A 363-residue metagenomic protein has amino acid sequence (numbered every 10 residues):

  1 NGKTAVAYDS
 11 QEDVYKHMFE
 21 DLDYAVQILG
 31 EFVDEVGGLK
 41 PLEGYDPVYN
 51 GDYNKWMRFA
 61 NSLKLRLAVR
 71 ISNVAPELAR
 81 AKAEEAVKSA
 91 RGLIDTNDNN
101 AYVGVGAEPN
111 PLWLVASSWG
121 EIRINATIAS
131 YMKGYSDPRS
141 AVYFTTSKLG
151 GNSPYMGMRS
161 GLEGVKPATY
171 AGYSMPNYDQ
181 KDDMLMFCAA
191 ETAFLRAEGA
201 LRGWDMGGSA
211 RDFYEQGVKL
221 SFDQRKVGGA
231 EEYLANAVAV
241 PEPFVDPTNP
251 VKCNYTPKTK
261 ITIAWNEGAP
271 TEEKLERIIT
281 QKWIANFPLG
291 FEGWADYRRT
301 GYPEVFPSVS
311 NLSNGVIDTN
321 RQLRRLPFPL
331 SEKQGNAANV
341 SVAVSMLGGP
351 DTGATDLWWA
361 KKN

Functional and structural regions predicted by a protein language model:
N1-G229, G268-E273: Structured, solvent-exposed acidic/aromatic patches
F222-N363: C-terminal functional modules
